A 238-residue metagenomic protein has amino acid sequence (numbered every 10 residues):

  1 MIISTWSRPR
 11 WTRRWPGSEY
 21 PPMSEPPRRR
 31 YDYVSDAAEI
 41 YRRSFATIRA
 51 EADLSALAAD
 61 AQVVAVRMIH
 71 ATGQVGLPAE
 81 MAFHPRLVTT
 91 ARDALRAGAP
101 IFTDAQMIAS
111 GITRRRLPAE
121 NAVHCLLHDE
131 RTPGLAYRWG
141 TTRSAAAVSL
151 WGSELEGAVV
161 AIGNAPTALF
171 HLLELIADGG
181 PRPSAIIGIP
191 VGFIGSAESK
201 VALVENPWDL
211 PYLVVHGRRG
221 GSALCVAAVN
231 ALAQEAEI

Functional and structural regions predicted by a protein language model:
M1-P22: C-terminal catalytic histidine-bearing segment of alpha/beta-hydrolase fold enzymes
R14, D104, I187-G188, A228: Buried hydrophobic positions in well-ordered alpha/beta secondary-structure cores of metabolic enzymes
G17, P21, T47-S55, A71-V75 (+7 more regions): Change "in soluble alpha/beta enzymes" to "in soluble alpha/beta proteins
M23-A59: Charged, compositionally biased N-terminal leader segments and the immediate start of the first structured element
A56-H70: N-terminal glycine-rich anion-binding loops that anchor highly charged ligand groups
A79-A94: A short, well-structured juxtamembrane/interface segment
A105-I176, S184, P190-G192, K200: Conserved mixed alpha/beta catalytic, RNA-binding, or beta-rich assembly cores of soluble enzyme, regulatory
I194-I238: C-terminal functional extensions of proteins
